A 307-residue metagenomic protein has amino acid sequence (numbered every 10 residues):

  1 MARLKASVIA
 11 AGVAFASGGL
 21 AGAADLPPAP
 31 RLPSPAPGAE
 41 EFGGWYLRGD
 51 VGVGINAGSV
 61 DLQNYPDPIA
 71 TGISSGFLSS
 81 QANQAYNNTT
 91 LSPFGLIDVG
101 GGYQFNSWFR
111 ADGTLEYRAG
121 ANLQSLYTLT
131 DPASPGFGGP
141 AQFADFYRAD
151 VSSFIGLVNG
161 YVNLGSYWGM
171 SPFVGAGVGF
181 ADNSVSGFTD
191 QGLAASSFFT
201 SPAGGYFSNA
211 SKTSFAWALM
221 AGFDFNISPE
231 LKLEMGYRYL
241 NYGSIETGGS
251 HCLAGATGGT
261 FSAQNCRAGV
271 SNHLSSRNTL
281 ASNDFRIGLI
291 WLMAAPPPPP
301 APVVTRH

Functional and structural regions predicted by a protein language model:
M1-V8: Bacterial N-terminal signal peptides that target proteins for export
A10-S17: Bacterial N-terminal signal peptides
G18, G44-Y46, F94-I97, S153-L157 (+3 more regions): Transmembrane beta-barrel architecture of outer-membrane proteins
G22-D98, G288-A294: Short glycine/proline- and aromatic-enriched beta-strand/turn motifs that initiate or cap beta-hairpins
G49-V53, V99-Y103, S107, G113-L115 (+5 more regions): Residues on the lipid-exposed face of transmembrane beta-strands in outer-membrane beta-barrel proteins
N56-S92, E116-I155, A181-S214, S244-D284 (+1 more regions): Extracellular/periplasm-exposed beta-strand and loop segments of Gram-negative cell-envelope proteins, dominated by
W108-A111, W168-M170, F225, P229-L233 (+1 more regions): Repeated loop/turn-to-beta-strand initiation elements of outer-membrane beta-barrel proteins
T279-H307: Outer-membrane beta-barrel "beta-signal"
